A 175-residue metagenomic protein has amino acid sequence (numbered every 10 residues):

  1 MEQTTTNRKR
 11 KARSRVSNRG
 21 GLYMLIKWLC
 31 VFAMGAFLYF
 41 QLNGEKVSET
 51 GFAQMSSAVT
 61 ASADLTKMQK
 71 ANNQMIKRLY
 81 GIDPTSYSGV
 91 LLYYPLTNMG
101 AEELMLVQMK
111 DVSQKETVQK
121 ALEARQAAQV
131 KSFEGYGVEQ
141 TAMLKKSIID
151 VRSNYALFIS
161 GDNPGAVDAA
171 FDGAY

Functional and structural regions predicted by a protein language model:
M1-G20: N-terminal Lys/Arg-rich, disordered targeting/topogenic segments
Y23-Q41: Hydrophobic membrane-insertion alpha-helices, especially the h-region of bacterial N-terminal signal peptides
L42-F52: Aromatic-capped interface at the extracytoplasmic side of an N-terminal signal-anchor transmembrane helix
F52-M68: Short extracytoplasmic/periplasmic juxtamembrane "stem" segments immediately C-terminal to an N-terminal membrane anchor
A71-T117: Extracytoplasmic/periplasmic/luminal assembly and interaction segments in envelope/secretory/respiratory proteins
K115, Q119-V151: Short Gly/Thr-rich strand-loop-strand
E139-Y175: A short, solvent-exposed beta-edge/loop patch
